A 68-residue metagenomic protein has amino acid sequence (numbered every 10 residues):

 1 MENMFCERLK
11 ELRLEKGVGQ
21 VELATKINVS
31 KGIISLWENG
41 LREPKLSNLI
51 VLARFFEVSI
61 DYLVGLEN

Functional and structural regions predicted by a protein language model:
M1-E15: A short, Lys/Arg-rich alpha-helix, primarily the initiator
E7, G17-V18, P44-S47: Residue-level signal for the short linker/turn that defines the boundary of a DNA-recognition helix
L14, N28, N39-L41, N68: Residue-level detection of the helix-turn-helix DNA-binding "recognition helix"
L14, T25, R54: Alpha-helical residues within the helix-turn-helix
G17-L36: Short alpha-helical DNA-recognition segment
E38, F56, V64-E67: DNA major-groove recognition helix of helix-turn-helix
S47-Y62: DNA major-groove recognition helix of helix-turn-helix/homeodomain DNA-binding modules
